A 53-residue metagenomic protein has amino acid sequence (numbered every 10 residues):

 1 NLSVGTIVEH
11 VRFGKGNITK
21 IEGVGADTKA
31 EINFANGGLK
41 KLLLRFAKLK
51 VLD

Functional and structural regions predicted by a protein language model:
N1-I7: Mixed-charge, Lys/Arg-rich low-complexity intrinsically disordered regions
S3, F13, G37: Charged, alpha-helix-enriched surfaces in structured cytosolic catalytic cores of large nucleotide-utilizing machines
I7-K15: Short coil-to-beta-strand transition motifs
G14-E22: Short beta-strand-centered aromatic/proline hotspots
G25-A26: Short acidic/glycine-enriched loop/turn segments that link adjacent beta-strands
K29-K48: A short macromolecule-binding patch
V51-L52: Core RecA-like ATPase module of SF1/SF2 helicases and allied nucleic-acid translocases
